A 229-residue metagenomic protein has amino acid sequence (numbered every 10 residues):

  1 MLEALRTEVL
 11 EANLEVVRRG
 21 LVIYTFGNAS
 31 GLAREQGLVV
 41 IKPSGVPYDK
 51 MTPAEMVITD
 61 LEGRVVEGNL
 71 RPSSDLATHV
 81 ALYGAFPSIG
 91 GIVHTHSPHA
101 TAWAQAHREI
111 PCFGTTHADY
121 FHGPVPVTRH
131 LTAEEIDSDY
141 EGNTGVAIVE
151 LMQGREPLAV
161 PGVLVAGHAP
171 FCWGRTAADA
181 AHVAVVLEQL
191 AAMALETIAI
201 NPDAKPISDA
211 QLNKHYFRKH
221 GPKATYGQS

Functional and structural regions predicted by a protein language model:
M1-S229: Glycine-rich flexible loops
